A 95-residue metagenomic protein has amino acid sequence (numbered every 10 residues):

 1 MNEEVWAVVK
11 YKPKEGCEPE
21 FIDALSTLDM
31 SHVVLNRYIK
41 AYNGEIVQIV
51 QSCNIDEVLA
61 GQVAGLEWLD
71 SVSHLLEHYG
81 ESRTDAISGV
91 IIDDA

Functional and structural regions predicted by a protein language model:
E4-Y11, I49: Active-site-flanking beta-strand signature of metal-NTP-handling nucleotidyl enzymes and homologous cyclase-like
K10-D23: Short, surface-exposed ligand-recognition loops at beta-strand->loop->(often short) alpha-helix junctions that present
T27-R37, Q51-A86: An amphipathic, aromatic/His-enriched active-site/gating alpha helix that lines ligand/cofactor pockets
Y38-N43: A short beta-turn/loop motif at secondary-structure boundaries
D85-A95: Acidic/histidine-enriched, glycine/proline-rich intrinsically disordered or flexible terminal extensions
